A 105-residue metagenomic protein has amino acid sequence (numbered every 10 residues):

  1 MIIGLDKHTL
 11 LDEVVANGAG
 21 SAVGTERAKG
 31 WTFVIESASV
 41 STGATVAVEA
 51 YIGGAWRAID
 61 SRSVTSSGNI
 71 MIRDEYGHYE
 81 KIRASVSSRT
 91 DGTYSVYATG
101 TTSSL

Functional and structural regions predicted by a protein language model:
D6-D12, G54-S61: Surface-exposed loop/edge segments in extracytoplasmic proteins
L10-E26, S39-V46, V64-I70, R89-G92: Surface-exposed ligand/attachment interfaces on beta-rich extracellular proteins
E26-T32, Y79: Extended extracellular/luminal ectodomain segments enriched in beta-structured repeat modules
V34-E36: Short edge beta-strand/loop segments characteristic of extracellular beta-sandwich folds
S41-A58, Y97-T99: Short, surface-exposed beta-strand/strand-loop-strand elements in extracellular ectodomains
N69-R83: Surface-exposed molecular-recognition determinants
R89-L105: Edge beta-strands of jelly-roll/beta-sandwich modules across compartments, strongly enriched in secreted/luminal
